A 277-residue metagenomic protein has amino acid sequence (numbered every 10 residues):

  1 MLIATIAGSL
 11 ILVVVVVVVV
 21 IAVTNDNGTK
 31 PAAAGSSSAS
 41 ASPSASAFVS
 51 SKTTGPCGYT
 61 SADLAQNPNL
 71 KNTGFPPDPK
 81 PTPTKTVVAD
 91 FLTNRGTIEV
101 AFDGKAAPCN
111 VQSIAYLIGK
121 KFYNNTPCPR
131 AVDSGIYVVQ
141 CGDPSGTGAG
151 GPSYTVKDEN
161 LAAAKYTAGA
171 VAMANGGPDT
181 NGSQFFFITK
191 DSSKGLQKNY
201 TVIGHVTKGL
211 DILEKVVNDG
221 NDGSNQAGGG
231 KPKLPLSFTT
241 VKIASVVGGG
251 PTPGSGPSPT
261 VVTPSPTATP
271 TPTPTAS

Functional and structural regions predicted by a protein language model:
M1-S277: Cyclophilin-like peptidyl-prolyl cis-trans isomerases
